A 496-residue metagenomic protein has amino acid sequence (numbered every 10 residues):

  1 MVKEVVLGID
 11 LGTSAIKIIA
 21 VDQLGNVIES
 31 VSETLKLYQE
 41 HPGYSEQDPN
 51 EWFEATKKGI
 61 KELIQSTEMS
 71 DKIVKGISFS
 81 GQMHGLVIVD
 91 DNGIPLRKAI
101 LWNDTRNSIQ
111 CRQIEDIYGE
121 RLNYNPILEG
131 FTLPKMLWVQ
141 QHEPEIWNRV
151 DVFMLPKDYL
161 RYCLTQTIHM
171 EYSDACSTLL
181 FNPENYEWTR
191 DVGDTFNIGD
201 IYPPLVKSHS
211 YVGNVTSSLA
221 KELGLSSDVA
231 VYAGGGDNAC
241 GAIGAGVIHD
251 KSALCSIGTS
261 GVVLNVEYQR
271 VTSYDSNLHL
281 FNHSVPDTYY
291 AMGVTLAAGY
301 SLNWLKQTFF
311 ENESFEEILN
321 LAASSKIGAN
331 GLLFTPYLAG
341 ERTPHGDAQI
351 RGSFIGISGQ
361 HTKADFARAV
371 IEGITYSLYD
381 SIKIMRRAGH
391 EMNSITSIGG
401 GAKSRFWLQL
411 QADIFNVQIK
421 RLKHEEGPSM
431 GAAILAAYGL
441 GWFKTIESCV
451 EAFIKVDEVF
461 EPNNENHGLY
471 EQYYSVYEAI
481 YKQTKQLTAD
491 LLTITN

Functional and structural regions predicted by a protein language model:
M1-R97, R149, A220-K221, L225-A230 (+2 more regions): N-terminal glycine/serine-rich phosphate-binding loop of ATP-dependent small-molecule kinases, especially carbohydrate
L7-G8, S108, R112-P126, F131 (+5 more regions): Active-site core segments that coordinate phosphate-bearing ligands/cofactors across diverse enzyme families
G25, D48, I77, D104 (+3 more regions): Residue-level signal for inorganic ion chemistry
E33-L37, N103-T105, P203: A short acidic/small-residue loop/turn micro-motif
Q65-W102, N125-G130, R161-N182, V206-K207: Short beta-strand-loop/turn "lid" adjacent to the catalytic site in phosphate-handling enzymes
V74, D200-Y202, M392: Core-facing hydrophobic residues within beta-strands of well-ordered domains
D194-H209: A conserved helix-loop-beta module that forms one wall/lid of the active-site cleft in ATP-utilizing catalytic domains
